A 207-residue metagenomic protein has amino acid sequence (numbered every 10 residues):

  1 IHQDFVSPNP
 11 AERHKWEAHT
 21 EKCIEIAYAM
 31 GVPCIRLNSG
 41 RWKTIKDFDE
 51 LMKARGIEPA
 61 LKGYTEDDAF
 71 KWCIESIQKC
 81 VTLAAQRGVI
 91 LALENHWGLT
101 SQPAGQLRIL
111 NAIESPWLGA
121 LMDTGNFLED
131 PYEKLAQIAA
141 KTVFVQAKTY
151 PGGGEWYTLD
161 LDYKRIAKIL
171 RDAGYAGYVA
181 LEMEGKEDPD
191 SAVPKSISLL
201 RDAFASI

Functional and structural regions predicted by a protein language model:
I1-Q3: Short, conserved active-site loops that position catalytic residues or coordinate cofactors/metal ions across diverse
F5-G119: Active-site acidic/histidine proton-transfer and metal-coordination neighborhood in alpha/beta enzyme cores
G31-C34, I45-K46, I74, Q78 (+3 more regions): Histidine-acidic metal/acid-base catalytic patches
